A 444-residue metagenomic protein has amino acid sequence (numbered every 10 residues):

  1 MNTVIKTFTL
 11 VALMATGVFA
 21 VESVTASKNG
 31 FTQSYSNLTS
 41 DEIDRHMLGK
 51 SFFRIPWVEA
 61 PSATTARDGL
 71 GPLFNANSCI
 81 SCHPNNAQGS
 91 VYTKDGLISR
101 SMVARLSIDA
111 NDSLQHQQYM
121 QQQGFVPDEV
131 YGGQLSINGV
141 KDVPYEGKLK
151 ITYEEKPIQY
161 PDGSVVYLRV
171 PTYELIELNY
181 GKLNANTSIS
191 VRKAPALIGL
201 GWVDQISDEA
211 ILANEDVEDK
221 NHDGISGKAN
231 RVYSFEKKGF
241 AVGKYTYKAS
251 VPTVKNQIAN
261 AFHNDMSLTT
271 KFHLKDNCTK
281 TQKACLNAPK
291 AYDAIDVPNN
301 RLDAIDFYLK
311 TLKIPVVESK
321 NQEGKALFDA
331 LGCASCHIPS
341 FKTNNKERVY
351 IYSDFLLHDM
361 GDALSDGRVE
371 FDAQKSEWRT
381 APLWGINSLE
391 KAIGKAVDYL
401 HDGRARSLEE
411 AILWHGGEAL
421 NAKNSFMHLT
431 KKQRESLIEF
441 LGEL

Functional and structural regions predicted by a protein language model:
N2-L10: Sec-dependent signal peptide recognition, specifically the positively charged N-region followed immediately by
A12-A20: Hydrophobic h-region of N-terminal signal peptides that target proteins for export in Gram-negative bacteria
F19-T65, N86-S90, K255-Q322, P339-K342 (+2 more regions): Post-cleavage N-terminal segment of exported redox proteins
V21-F240, K244-Y247, I314-R406, E410-L413: Short glycine/threonine-rich turn/loop motifs
S188, A194, V203-D204, D208-A304 (+1 more regions): Residue microenvironments linked to proteolytic maturation and disulfide-stabilized extracellular modules
V251, K255, E409-L413, I438: An amphipathic alpha-helix signature
A411-N424: Short helix/strand-capping connector loops at secondary-structure junctions
